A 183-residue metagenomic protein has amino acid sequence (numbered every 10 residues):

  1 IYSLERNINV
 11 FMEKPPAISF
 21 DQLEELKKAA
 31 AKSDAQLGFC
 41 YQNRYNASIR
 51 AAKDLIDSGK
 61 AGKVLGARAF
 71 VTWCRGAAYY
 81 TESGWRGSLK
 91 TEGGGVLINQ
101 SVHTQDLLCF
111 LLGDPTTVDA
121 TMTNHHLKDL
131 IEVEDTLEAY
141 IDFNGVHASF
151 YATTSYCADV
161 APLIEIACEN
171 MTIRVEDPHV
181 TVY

Functional and structural regions predicted by a protein language model:
I1-E5, E24-K27, A52-D54, Y80-G84 (+4 more regions): Short, glycine/charged-enriched secondary-structure capping and boundary segments
I1-R44, G59: Beta-strand-loop-alpha-helix segment that lines the small-molecule cofactor/substrate pocket of alpha/beta enzymes
R6, K32-S33, E92, D114 (+2 more regions): Structured helix-beta-strand junction loops
F11, Q36-G38, R68, D119 (+2 more regions): Structural detector of well-ordered beta-strand residues that form the stable sheet scaffold of enzyme domains
D21, A47, A158-A161: Residues that form or flank phosphate/diphosphate-binding pockets in enzymes that use nucleotide phosphates
A29, S33, L55, L111 (+1 more regions): Change "in soluble alpha/beta enzymes" to "in soluble alpha/beta proteins
N43-L130: Predominantly a Rossmann-like dinucleotide-binding segment in NAD(P)-dependent oxidoreductases
N99, Q105-T181: Contiguous beta-strand/loop segments that form the cofactor/metal-binding neighborhood of enzyme cores
